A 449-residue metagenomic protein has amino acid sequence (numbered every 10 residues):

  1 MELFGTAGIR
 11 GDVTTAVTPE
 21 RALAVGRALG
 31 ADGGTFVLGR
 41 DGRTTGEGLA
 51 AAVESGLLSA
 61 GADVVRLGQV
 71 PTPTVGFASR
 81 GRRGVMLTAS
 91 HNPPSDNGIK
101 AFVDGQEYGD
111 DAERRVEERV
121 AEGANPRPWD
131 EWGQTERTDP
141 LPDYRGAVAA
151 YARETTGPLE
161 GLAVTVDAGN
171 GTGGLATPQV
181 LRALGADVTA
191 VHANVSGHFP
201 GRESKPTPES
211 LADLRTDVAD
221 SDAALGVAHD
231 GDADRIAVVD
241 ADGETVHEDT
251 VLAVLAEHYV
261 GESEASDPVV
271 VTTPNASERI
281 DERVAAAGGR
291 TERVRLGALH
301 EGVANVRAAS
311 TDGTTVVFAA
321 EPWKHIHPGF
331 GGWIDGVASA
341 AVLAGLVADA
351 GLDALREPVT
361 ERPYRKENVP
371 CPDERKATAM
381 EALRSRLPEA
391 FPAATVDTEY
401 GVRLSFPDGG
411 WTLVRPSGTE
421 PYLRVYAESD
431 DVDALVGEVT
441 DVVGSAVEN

Functional and structural regions predicted by a protein language model:
M1-V53, L57-D63, R82-R83, G133-G161: An N-terminal, well-structured beta->alpha segment
G5, L38-R40, V64-G68, M86-L87 (+7 more regions): General beta-strand structural signal in soluble alpha/beta enzymes
G30, V37-D96, Q179-V239: N-terminal small/polar loop signature for handling phosphorylated ligands or for N-terminal nucleophile
S95-A121, V239-L252, F330-V337, A341-L343: A short, gly/pro- and small-residue-rich
S95-L214, V218: Gly/Ser/Thr-enriched, mixed-charge loops and adjacent short helices that form phosphate/oxyanion-binding elements
P206-R293: Acidic, glycine-rich loop-and-beta core segments that form the ion-binding/anion-interacting portion of active sites
S266-Y426, V432-N449: Phosphate-binding and adjacent anionic-ligand microenvironments
